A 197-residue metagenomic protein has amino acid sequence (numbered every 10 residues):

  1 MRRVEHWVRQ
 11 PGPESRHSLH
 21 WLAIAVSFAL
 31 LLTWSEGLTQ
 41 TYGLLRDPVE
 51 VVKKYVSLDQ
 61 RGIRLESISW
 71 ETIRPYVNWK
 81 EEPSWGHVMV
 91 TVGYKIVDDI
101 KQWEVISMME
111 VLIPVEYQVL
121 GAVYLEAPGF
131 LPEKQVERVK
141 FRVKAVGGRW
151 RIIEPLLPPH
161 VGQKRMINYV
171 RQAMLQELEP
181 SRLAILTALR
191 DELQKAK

Functional and structural regions predicted by a protein language model:
M1-R16: N-terminal secretory signal peptides that target proteins for export/translocation
A23-T33: Bacterial N-terminal signal peptides
L32-Y42: Bacterial Sec-dependent signal peptides at the C-terminal "C-region" and cleavage site
Q40-L44, P83-V136, I185-K197: Surface-exposed, charged secondary-structure patches
L44, P48, V52, V56 (+3 more regions): Low-complexity, intrinsically disordered terminal/linker segments enriched in charged and Gly/Pro repeats
V51, Y55-H87: Short, well-ordered alpha-helical segments enriched in acidic and aromatic residues
